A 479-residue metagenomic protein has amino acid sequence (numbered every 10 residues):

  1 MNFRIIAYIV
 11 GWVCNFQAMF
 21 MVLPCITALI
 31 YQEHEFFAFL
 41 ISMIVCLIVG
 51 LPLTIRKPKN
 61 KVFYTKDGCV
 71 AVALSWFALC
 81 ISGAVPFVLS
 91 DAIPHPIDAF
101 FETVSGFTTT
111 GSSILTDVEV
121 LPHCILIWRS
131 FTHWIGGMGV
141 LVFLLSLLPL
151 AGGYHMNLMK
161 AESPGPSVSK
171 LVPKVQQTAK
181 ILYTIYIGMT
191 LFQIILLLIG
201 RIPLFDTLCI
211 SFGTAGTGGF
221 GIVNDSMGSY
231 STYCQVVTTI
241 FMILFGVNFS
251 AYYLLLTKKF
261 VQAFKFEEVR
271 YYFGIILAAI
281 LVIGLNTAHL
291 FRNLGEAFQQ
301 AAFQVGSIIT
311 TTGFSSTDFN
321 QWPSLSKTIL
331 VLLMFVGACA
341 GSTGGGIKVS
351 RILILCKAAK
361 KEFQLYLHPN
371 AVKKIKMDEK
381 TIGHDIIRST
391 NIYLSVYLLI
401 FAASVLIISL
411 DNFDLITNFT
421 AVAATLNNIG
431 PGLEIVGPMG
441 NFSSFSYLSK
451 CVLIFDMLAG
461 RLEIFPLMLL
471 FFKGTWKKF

Functional and structural regions predicted by a protein language model:
M1-F479: Membrane-proximal intracellular helices of multi-pass ion channels
